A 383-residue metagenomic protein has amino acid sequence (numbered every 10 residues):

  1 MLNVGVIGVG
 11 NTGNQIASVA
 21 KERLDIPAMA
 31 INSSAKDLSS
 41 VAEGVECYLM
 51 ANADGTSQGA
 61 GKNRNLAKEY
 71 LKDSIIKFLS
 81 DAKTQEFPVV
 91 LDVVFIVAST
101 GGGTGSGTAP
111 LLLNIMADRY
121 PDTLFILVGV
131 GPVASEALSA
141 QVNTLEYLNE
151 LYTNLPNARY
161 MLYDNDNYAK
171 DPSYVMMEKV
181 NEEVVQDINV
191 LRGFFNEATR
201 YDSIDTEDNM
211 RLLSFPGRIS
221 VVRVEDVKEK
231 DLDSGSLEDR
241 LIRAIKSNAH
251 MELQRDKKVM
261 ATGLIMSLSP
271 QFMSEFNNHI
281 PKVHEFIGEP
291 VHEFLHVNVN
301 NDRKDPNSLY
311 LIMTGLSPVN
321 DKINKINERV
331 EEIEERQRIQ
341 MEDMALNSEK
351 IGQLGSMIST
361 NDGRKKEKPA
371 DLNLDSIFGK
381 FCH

Functional and structural regions predicted by a protein language model:
M1-H383: Tubulin/FtsZ superfamily GTPase core signature
